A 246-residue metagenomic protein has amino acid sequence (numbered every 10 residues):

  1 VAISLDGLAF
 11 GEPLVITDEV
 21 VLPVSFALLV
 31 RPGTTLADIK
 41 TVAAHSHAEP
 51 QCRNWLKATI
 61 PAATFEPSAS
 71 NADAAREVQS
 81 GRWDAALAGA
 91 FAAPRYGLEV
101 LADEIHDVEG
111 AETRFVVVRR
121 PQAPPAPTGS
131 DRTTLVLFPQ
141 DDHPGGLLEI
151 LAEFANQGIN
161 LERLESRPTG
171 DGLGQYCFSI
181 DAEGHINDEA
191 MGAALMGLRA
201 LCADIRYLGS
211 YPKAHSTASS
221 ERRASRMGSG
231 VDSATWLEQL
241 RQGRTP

Functional and structural regions predicted by a protein language model:
V1-P246: Domain-level signature for soluble enzymes in the chorismate/prephenate branch of the shikimate pathway
